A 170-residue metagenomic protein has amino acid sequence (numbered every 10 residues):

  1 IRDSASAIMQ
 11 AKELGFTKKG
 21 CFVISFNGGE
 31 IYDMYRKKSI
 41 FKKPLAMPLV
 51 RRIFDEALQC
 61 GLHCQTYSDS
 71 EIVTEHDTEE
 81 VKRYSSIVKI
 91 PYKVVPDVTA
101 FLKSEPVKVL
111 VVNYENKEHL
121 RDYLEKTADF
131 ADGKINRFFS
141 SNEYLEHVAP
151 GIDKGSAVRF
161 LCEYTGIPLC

Functional and structural regions predicted by a protein language model:
I1-V81: Active-site phosphate-binding/coordination module
R52, E56, C60-C170: Conserved acidic, metal-coordinating active-site core of Asp-based, Mg2+-dependent phosphoryl-transfer enzymes
